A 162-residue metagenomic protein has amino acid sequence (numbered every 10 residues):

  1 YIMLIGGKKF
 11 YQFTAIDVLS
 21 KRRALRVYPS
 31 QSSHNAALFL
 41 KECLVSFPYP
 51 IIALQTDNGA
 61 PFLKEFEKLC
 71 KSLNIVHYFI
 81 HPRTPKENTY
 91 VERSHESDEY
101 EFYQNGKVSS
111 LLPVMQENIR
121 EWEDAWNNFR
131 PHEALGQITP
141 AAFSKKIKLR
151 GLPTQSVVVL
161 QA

Functional and structural regions predicted by a protein language model:
Y1-A24, N35: An active-site-proximal beta-strand-loop segment
T14-A15, Y90-E99: A structural motif
L25-Y49, A53: Active-site beta-loop-alpha junctions of metal-dependent nucleic acid enzymes, especially the RNase H-like/DDE
Q31, Y49-L63, R83, I138-A141: Acidic/histidine-rich, metal-coordinating catalytic segments
L40, F66-E67: Distinct, well-ordered alpha-helical segments
A53-N58, S72-Y90, G106-L111: RNase H-like polynucleotidyl transferase catalytic core
K64, L73, S97-A162: C-terminal domain-tail junction helix/linker
